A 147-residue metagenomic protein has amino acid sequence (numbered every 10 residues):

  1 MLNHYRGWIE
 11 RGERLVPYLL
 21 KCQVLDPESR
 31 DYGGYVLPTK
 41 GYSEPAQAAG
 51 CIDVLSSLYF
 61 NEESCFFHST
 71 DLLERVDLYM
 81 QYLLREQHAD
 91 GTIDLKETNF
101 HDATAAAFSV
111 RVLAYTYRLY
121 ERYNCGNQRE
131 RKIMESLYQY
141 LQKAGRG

Functional and structural regions predicted by a protein language model:
M1-D53, S57, T70, E74-Q81 (+1 more regions): Low-complexity, Ser/Thr/Pro/Gly-enriched N-terminal "stalk/linker" regions
M1-N3, A49-H68, F108-Q128, G147: Well-ordered alpha-helical scaffold segments within catalytic/enzyme domains
D26, C65, A89-I93, Y120-Y123: Alpha-solenoid repeat scaffolds
Y32-Y42, I93-A103, A107-G147: Active-site lining segments of carbohydrate-active enzymes
H68-D77, E130-Y138: Glycine-rich, flexible loop segments associated with nucleotide phosphate handling
